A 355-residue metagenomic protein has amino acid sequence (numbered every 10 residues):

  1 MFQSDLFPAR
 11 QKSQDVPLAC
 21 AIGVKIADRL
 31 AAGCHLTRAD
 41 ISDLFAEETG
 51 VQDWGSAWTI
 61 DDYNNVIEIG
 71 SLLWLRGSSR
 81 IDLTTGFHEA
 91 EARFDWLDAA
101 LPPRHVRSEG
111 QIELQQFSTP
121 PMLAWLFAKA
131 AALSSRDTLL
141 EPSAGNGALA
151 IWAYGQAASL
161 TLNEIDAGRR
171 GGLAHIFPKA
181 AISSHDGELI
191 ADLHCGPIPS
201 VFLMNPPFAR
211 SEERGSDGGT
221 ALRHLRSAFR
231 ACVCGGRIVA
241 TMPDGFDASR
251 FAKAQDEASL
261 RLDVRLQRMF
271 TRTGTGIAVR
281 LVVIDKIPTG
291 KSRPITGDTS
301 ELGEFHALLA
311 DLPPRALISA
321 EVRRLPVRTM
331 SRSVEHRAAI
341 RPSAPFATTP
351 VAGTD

Functional and structural regions predicted by a protein language model:
F2-L6, S333, R337-T354: Short linear clamp-binding motif
D5-L173: Class I S-adenosyl-L-methionine
P103-E113, F117, W152, Q156 (+5 more regions): Nucleic-acid-interacting cores, centered on viral/eukaryotic replication and modification enzymes
A124-G155, L162, H185-S216, S227-C232 (+1 more regions): Conserved proline-anchored active-site loop of SAM-dependent methyltransferases that bridges a beta-strand
F127, G215-V283: Conserved Class I SAM-dependent methyltransferase catalytic core
G171-A181: Short, conserved SAM-binding/catalytic segment of Class I S-adenosyl-L-methionine-dependent methyltransferases
S183-H185, D263: General small-molecule cofactor/ligand-binding pocket signal
T271-V334: Flexible, glycine-/basic-rich loop-and-beta segments that form/coincide with the SAM-dependent methyltransferase
